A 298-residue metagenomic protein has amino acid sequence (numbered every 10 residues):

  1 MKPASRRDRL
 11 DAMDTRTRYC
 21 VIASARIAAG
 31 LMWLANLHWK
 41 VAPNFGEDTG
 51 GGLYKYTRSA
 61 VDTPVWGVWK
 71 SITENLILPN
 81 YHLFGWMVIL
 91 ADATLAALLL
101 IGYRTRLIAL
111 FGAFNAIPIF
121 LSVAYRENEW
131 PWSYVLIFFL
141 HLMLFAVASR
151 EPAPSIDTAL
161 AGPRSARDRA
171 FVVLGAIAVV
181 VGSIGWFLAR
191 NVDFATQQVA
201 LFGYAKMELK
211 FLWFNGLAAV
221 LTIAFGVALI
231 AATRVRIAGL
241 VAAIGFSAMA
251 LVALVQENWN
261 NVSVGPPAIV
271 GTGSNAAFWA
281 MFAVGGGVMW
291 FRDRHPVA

Functional and structural regions predicted by a protein language model:
M1-V65, S71, L78-L90, I101-A298: Extended, low-polarity transmembrane helix blocks
A93: Glycine-rich, often proline-containing surface loops adjacent to acidic residues and nearby aromatics that form
A96-L99: Buried hydrophobic-core signal for structured, non-transmembrane domains
